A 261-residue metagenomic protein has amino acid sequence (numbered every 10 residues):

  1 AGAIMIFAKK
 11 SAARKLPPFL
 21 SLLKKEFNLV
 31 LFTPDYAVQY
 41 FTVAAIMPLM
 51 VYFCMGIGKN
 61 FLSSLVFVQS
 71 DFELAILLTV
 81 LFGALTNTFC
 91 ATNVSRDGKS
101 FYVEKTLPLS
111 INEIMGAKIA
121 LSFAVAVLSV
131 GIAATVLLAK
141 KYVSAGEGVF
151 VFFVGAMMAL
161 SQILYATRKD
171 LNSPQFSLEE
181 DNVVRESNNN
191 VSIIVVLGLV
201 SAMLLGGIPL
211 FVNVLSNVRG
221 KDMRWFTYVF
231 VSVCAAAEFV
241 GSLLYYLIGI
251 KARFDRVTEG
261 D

Functional and structural regions predicted by a protein language model:
A1-Y102, I111-D261: Hydrophobic alpha-helical transmembrane segments of membrane proteins
